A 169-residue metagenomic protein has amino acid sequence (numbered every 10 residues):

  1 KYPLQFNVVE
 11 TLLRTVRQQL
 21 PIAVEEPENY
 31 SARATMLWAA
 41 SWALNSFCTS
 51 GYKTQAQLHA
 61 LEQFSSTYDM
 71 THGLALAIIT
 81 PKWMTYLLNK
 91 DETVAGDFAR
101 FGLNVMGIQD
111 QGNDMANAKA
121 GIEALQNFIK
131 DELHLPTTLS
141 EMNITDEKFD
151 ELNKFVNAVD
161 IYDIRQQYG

Functional and structural regions predicted by a protein language model:
Y2-A124: Active-site segments that bind and position negatively charged phosphate/pyrophosphate groups
R100-G169: C-terminal charged capping/lid subdomain of soluble metabolic enzymes
